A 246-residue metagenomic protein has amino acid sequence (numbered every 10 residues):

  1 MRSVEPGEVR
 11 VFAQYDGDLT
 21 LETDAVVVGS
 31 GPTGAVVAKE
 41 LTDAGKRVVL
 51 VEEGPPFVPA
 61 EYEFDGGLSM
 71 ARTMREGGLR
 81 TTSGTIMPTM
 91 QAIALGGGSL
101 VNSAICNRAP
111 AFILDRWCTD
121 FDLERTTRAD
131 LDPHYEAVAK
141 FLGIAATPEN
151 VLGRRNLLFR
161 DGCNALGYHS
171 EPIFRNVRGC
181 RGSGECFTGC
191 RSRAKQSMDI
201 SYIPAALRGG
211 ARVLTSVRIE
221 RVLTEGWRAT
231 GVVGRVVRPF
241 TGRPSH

Functional and structural regions predicted by a protein language model:
R2-W117, L123, R128, V233-G234: N-terminal glycine-rich phosphate/pyrophosphate-binding loop and immediately adjacent elements
A13-D16, E63-D65, C118, E136 (+3 more regions): Compositionally biased, intrinsically disordered low-complexity regions enriched in proline and serine
Y15-D18, A38, I203, V222 (+1 more regions): Short, flexible, glycine/charge-rich loop motifs used to bind or transfer phosphoryl groups or to couple energy/partner
L19-T23, T241-H246: Core beta-strand elements of the Rossmann-like FAD/NAD(P) dinucleotide-binding domain in flavoenzyme oxidoreductases
E124-R221, G226-A229, V233, R238-F240: Conserved redox-cofactor binding core of oxidoreductases
